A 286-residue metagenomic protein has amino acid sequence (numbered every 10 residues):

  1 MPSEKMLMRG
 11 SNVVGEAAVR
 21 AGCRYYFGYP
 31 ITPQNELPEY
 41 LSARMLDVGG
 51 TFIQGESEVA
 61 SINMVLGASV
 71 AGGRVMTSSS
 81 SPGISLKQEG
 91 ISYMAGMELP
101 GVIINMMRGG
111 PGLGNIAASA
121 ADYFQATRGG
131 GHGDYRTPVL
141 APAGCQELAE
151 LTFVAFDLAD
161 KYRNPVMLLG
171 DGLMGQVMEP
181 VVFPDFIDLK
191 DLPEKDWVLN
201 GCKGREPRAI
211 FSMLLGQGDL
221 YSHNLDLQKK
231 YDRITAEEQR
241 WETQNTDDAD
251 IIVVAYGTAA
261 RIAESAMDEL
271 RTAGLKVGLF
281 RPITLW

Functional and structural regions predicted by a protein language model:
M1-G129, R136, G144: Thiamine diphosphate
R9-V13, Q228-I252, E264-D268: Glycine-/acidic-rich phosphate or pyrophosphate-binding loops and their flanking alpha/beta elements
S42-R44, S92-A95, F153-L158, F183-F186 (+1 more regions): Short, solvent-exposed amphipathic alpha-helical segments in soluble enzyme and RNA/protein-processing domains
K87, V177-E179, I262-E264: Short helix/loop capping segments that flank catalytic or ligand/cofactor-binding pockets
R108-G110, G170-V177, G257-A259: Glycine-rich beta-alpha junction loops
A117-G172: Conserved thiamine diphosphate
R163-T243: Conformationally flexible catalytic loops at phosphate/diphosphate-handling active centers
T246-K276, F280, W286: Redox- and metal-dependent alpha/beta enzyme cores, enriched for Fe-S-associated oxidoreductases and cofactor-handling
